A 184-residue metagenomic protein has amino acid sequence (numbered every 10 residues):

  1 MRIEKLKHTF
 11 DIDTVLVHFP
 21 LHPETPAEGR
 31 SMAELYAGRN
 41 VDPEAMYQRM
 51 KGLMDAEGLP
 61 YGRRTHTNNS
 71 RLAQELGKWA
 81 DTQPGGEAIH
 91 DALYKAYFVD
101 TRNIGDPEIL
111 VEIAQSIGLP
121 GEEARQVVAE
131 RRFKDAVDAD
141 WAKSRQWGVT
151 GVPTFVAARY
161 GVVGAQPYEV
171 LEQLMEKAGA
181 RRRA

Functional and structural regions predicted by a protein language model:
M1-I12, L16-V17, R39, K78-A184: C-terminal cap of thioredoxin/glutaredoxin-like
D13, L53-A56: Short helix C-cap/helix-to-loop transition motifs enriched in small/turn-promoting residues
H18-R30: Short, charge-patterned binding micro-sites
M32-M54: Short, structured active-site "lid" loops
P60: Conserved active-site segments centered on acidic
R64-N68: A glycine-rich, coil/turn loop motif that links secondary-structure elements
L72-L76: Conserved N-terminal beta-strand and adjoining loop/helix that marks the start of the Nudix/MutT-like hydrolase domain
